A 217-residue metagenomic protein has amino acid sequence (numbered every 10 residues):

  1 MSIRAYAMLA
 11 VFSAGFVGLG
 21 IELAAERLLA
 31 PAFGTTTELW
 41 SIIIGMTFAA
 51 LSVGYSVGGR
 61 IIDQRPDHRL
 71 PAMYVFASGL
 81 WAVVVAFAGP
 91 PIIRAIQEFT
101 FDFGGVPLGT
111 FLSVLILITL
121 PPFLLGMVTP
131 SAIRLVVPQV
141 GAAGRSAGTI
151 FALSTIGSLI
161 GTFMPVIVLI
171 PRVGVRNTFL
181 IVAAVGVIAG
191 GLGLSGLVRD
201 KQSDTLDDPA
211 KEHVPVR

Functional and structural regions predicted by a protein language model:
M1-R217: Alpha-helical transmembrane segments of multi-pass membrane proteins
